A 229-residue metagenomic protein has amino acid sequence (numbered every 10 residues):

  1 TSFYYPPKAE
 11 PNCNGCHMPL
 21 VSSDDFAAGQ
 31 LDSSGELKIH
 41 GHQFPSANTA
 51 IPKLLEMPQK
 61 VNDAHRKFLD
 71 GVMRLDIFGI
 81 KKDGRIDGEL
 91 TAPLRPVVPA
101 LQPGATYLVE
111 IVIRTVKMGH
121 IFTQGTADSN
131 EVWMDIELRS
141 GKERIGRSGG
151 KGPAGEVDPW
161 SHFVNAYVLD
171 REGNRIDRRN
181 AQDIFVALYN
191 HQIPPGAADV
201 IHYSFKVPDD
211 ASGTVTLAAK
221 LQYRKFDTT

Functional and structural regions predicted by a protein language model:
T1-P195, H202-A211, L217-T229: Primarily the internal scaffold of c-type cytochrome electron-transfer domains, especially repeated/multiheme c-type
